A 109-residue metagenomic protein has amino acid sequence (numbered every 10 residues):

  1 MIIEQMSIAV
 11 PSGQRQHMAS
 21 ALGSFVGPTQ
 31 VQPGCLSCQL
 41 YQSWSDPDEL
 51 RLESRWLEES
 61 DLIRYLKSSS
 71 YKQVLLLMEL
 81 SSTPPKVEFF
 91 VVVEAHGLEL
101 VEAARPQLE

Functional and structural regions predicted by a protein language model:
M1, M6-I8, K72, F90-V91: Residue-level marker of intrinsically disordered, low-complexity segments enriched for small/polar residues
M1-I2, H17, P33-C35: Short, flexible segments with low predicted structural confidence
I2-I8, Q39-L66, A104-Q107: Short, well-ordered beta-strand segments in beta-rich or mixed alpha/beta enzyme and ligand-binding folds
A9-H17: Short, surface-exposed ligand-recognition loops at beta-strand->loop->(often short) alpha-helix junctions that present
Q16, S60-L62, A95: Residue-level signal for secondary-structure boundary sites
S24-L36, R55-E88: An amphipathic, aromatic/His-enriched active-site/gating alpha helix that lines ligand/cofactor pockets
L40-D48, L75-E109: Glycine-rich beta-strand-turn "strand-cap" elements at beta-sheet edges
